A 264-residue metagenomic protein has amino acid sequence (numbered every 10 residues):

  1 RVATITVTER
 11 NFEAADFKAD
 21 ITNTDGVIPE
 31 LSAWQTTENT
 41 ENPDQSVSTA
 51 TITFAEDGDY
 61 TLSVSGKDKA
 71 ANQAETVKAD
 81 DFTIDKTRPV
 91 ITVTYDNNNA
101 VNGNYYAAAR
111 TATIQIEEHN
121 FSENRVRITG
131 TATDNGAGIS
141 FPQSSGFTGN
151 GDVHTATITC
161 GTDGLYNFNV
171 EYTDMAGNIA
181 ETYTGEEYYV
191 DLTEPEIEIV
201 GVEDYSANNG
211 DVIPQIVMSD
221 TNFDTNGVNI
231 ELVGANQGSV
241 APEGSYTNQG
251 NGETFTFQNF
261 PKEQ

Functional and structural regions predicted by a protein language model:
R1, N99-A109, E203-D211: Short, solvent-exposed loop/linker segments at the N-terminal edge of repeated beta-sheet extracellular domains
E9-F17, D25-V27, E117-V126, D134-G138 (+1 more regions): Extracellular acidic loop/turn motifs
S46-I52, D152-I158, N251-F255: Short strand-edge motifs at loop-to-beta-strand transitions and within beta-strands of extracellular beta-rich domains
S48, Q73-A79, I179-G185: Extracellular and select intracellular beta-sandwich modules with Ser/Thr-enriched, small-residue motifs on
F54-E56, C160-T162, N259-K262: Residue-level recognition of secondary-structure-to-loop junctions
G58-L62, G164-F168, E263-Q264: Exposed beta-strand face motif in extracellular beta-rich ectodomains
K67-Q73, T173-I179: Short, solvent-exposed loop/turn segments at the edges of extracellular beta-sandwich modules
A79-P89, D96, D174, G185-E198: Flexible, low-complexity linkers/stalks enriched in Thr/Pro that connect modular domains
